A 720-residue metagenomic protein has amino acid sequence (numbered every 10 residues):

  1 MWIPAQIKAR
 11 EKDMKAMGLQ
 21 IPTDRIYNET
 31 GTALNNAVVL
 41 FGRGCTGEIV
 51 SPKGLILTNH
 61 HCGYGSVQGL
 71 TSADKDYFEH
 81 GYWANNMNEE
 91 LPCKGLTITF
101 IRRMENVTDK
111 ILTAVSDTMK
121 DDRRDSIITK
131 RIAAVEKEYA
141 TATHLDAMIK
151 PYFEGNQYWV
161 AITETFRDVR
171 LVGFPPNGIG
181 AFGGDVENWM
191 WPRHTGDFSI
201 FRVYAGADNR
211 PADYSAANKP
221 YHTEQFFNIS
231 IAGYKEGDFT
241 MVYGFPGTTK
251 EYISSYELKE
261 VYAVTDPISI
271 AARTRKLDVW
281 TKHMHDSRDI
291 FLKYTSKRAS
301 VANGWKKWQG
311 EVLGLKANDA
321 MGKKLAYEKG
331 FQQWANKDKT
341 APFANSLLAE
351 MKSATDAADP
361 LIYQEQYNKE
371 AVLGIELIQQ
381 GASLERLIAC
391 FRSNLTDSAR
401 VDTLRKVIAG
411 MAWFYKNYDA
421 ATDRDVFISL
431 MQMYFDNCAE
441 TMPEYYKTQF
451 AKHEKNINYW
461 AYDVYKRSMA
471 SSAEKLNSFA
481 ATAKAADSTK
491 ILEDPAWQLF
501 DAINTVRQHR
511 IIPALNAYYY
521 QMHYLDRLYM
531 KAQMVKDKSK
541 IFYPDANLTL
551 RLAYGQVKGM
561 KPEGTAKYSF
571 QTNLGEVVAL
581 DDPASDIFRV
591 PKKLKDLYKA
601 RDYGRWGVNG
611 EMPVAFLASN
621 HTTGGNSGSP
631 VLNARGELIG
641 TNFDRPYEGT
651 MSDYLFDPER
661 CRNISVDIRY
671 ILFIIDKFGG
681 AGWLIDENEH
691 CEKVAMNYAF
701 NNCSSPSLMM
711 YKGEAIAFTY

Functional and structural regions predicted by a protein language model:
M1-Y720: Terminal presequence/propeptide segments associated with secretion/organelle targeting and zymogen/polyprotein
